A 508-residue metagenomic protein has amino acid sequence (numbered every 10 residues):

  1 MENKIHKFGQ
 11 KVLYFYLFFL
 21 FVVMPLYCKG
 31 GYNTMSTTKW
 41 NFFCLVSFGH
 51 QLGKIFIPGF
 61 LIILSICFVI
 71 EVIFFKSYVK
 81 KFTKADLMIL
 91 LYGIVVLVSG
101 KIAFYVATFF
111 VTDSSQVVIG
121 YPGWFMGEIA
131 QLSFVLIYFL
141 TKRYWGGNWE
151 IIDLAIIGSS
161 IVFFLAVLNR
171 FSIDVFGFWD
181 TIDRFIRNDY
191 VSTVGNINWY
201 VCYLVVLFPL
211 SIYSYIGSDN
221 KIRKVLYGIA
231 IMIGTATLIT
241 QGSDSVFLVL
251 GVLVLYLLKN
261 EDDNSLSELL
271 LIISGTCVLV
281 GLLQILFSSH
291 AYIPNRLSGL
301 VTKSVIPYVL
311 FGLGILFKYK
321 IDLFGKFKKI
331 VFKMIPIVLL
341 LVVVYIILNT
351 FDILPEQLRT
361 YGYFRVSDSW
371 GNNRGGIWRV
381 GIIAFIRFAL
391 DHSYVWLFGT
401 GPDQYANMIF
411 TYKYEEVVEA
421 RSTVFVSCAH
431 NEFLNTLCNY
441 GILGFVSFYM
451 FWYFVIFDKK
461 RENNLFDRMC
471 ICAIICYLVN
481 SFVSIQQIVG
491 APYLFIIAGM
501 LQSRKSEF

Functional and structural regions predicted by a protein language model:
M1-K7: Short, Lys/Arg-rich, polar N-terminal cytosolic tail immediately upstream of the first transmembrane signal-anchor
V12-L20, M24-P25, P58-V69, I94-G100 (+8 more regions): Alpha-helical transmembrane segments of multi-pass inner-membrane proteins
G31, M35, W40-I63, C428-Y449: Membrane-interface anchor segments at the N-terminal boundary of transmembrane helices in multi-pass membrane enzymes
F43-I55, S114-I129, F185-Y200, G299 (+2 more regions): Short aromatic-rich membrane-water interface segments that cap or initiate transmembrane helices in multi-pass membrane
C67-K81, L97-S114, D174: Transmembrane alpha-helix boundary signature
F109-V118, S289-R296: Membrane-interface helix termini and inter-helical loops of multi-pass transporters
F110-Q116, N169-V194, E356-G371, I386 (+1 more regions): Interfacial juxtamembrane loops and adjacent helix segments that form the catalytic/substrate-binding surfaces
I321-L323, R504-F508: Membrane-interface capping segments at transmembrane-helix boundaries
